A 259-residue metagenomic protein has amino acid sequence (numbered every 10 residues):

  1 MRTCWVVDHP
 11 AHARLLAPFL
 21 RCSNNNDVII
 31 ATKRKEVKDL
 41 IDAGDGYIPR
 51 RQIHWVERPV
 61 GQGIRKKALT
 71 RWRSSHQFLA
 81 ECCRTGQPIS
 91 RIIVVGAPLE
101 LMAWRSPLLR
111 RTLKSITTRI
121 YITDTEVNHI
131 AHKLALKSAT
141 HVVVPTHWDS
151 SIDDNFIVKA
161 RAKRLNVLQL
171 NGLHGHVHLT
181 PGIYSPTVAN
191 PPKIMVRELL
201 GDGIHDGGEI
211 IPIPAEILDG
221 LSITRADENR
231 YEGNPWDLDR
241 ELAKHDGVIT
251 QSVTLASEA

Functional and structural regions predicted by a protein language model:
M1-C4: Extreme N-terminal starter segment of soluble prokaryotic enzymes
V6-A17, K33-I157: Active-site and donor-binding regions of nucleotide-sugar-utilizing enzymes
F19-D27, L40-G44, E216-L221: A short, Lys/Arg-enriched amphipathic alpha-helix followed by its capping loop at the start of a domain
N25-N26, I89, I116, S138-T140 (+3 more regions): Short, well-ordered alpha-helix to beta-strand connector turns
K33-R34, G46-R51, W55-Q62, V196-G201 (+1 more regions): Catalytic donor nucleotide-activated moiety binding site of glycosyltransferases and closely related
T70-C82, D227-S257: Donor nucleotide-activated moiety binding/catalytic core segment of transferases that use nucleotide-activated donors
T140-G208: A nucleotide-sugar donor-handling region in carbohydrate enzymes
